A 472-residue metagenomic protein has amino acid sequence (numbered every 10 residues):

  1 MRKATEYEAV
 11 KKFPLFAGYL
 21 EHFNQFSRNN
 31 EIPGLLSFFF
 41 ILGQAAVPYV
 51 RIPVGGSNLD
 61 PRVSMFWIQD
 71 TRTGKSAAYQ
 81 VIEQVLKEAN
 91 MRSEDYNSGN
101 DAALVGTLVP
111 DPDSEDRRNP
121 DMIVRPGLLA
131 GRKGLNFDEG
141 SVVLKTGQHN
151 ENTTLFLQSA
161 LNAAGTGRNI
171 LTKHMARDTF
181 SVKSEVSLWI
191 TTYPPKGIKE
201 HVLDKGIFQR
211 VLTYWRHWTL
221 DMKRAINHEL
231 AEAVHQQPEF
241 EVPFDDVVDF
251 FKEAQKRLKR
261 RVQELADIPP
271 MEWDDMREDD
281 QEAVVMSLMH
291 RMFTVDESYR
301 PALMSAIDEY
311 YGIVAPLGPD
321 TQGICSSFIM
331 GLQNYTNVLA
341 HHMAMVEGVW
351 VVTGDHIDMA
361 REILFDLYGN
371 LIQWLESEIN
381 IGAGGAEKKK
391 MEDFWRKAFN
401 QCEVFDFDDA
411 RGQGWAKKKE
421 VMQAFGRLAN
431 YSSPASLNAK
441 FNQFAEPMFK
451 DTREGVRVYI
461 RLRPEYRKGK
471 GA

Functional and structural regions predicted by a protein language model:
M1-A472: Phosphate-handling catalytic cores of nucleic-acid transaction enzymes
